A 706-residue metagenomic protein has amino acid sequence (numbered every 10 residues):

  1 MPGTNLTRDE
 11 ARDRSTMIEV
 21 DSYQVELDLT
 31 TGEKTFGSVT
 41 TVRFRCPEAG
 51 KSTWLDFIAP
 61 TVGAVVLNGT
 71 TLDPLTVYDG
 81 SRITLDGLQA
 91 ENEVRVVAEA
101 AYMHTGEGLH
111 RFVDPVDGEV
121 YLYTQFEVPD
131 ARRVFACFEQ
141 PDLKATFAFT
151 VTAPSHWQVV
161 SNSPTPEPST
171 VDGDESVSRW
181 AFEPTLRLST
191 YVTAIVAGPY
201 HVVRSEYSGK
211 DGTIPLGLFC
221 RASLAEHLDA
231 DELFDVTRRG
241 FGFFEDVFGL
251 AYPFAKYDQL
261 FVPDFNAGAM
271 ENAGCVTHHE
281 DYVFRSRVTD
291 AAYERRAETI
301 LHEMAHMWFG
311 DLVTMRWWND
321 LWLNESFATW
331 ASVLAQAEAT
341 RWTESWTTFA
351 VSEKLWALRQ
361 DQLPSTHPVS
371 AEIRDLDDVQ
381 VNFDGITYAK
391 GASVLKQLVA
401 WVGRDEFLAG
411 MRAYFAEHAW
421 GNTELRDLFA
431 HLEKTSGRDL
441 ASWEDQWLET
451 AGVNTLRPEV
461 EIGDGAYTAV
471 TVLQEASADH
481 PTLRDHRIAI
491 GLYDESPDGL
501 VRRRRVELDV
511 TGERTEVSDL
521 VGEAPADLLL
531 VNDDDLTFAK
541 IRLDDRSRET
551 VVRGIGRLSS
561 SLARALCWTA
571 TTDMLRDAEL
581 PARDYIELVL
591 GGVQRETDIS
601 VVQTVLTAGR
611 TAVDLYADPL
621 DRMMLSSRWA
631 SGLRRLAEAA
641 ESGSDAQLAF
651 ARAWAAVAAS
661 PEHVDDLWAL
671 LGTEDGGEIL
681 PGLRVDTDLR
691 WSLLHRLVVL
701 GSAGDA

Functional and structural regions predicted by a protein language model:
M1-G37, R45, G63, P115-Y121 (+2 more regions): N-terminal, polar/Ser/Thr-rich
F36-F57: Ligand-binding face of N-terminal immunoglobulin V-set domains in extracellular IgSF glycoproteins
S52, T71-Q89, Y123-R132, H279-T299: Aromatic/His-enriched, Gly/Pro-containing loop or helix-boundary segments that lie immediately adjacent to catalytic
T53, F57-P115, A136-E139, D172-S176 (+1 more regions): A surface-exposed beta-strand-loop module
D56-T61, L143, P481-I488: Short coil-to-beta strand junction motifs in C2/discoidin
V66-N68, A153, F219-A222, A305 (+4 more regions): Non-catalytic accessory/interaction domains
E99-R204, S208, E372, D535 (+1 more regions): Extended, low-hydrophobicity, Ser/Thr/Pro/Gly-biased non-transmembrane segments
F182, K210-T213, G217-D479, G632 (+1 more regions): Hydrophobic alpha-helical and helix-loop surface patches within well-folded domains that function as non-catalytic
